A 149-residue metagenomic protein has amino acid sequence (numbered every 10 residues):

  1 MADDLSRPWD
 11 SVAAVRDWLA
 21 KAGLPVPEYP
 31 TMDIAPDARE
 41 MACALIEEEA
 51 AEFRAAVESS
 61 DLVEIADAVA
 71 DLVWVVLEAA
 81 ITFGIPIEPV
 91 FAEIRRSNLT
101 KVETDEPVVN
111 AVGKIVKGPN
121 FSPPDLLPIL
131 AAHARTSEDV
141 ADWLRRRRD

Functional and structural regions predicted by a protein language model:
M1-V69, V73-D149: Flexible "arm" and connector segments at domain edges
